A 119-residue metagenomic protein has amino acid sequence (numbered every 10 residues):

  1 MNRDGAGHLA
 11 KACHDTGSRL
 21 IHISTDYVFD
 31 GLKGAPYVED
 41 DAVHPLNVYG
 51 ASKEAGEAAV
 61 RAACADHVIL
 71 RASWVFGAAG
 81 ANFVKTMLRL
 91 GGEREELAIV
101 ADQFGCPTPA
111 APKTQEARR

Functional and structural regions predicted by a protein language model:
M1, N47, G105-T108: Residue-level signal for the nucleotide or nucleotide-sugar donor/cofactor binding architecture
M1-I21: NAD(P)-cofactor binding segment of oxidoreductase domains
D4, D26-N47: Active-site "gating" loop of Rossmann-like NAD(P)-dependent oxidoreductase/epimerase domains
A10, G34-A35, A81-N82: Short amphipathic alpha-helical segments
S18, E39, A65: Active-site acidic short loop of glycosyltransferases
L20-T25, D30, L70-A72: SDR active-site strand-loop-helix element
Y49, K53, R71: Active-site YXXXK catalytic motif of short-chain dehydrogenase/reductase
A58-C106, A111-R118: NAD(P)-dependent short-chain dehydrogenase/reductase
